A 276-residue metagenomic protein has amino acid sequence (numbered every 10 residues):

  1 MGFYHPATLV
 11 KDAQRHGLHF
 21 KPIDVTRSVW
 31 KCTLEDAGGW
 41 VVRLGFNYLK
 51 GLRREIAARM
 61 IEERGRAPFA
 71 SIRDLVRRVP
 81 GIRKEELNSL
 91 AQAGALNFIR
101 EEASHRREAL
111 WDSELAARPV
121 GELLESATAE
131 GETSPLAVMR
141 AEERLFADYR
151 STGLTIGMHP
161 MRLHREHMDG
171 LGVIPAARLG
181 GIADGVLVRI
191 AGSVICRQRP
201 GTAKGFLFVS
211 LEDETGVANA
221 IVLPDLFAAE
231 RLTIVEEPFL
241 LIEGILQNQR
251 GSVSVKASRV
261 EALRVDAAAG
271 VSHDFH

Functional and structural regions predicted by a protein language model:
M1-H276: Noncatalytic, beta-rich nucleic-acid-contacting surfaces in large DNA/RNA-processing enzymes
